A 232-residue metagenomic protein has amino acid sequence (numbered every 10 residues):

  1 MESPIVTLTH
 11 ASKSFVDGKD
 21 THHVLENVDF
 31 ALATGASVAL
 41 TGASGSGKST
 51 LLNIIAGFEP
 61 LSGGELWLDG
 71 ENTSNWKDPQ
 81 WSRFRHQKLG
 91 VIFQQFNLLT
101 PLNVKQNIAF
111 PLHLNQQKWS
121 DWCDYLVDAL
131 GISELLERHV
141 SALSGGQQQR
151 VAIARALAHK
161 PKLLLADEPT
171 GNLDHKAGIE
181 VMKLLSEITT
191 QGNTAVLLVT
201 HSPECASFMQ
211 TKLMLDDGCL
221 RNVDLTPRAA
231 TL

Functional and structural regions predicted by a protein language model:
M1-S14, N222-L232: ABC-family P-loop ATPase nucleotide-binding domain
P4-V6, A11-L215: ABC family nucleotide-binding domain
K212-L225: H-loop (His-switch) and adjacent beta-strand-loop-beta switch element of ABC-type ATPase nucleotide-binding domains
